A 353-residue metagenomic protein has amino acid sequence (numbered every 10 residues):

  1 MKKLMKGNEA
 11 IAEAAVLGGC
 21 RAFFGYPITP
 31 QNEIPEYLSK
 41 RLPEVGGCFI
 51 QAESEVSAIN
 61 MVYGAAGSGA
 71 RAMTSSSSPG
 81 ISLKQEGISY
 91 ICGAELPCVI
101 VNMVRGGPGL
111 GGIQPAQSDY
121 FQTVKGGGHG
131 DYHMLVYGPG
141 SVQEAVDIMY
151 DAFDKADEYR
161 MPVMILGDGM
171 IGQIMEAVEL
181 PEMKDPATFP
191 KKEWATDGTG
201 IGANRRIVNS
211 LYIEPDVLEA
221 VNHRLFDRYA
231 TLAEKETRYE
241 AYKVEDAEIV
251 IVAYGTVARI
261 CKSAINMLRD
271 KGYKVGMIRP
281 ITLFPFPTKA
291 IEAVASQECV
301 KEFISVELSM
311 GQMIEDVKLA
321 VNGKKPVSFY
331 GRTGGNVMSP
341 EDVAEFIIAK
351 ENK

Functional and structural regions predicted by a protein language model:
M1-G126, H133, S141, T333-E351: Thiamine diphosphate
L4-A10, F226-I249, K262: Glycine-/acidic-rich phosphate or pyrophosphate-binding loops and their flanking alpha/beta elements
P115-D168, S339: Conserved thiamine diphosphate
R160-A241: Conformationally flexible catalytic loops at phosphate/diphosphate-handling active centers
A241-I278, F284-A290: Redox- and metal-dependent alpha/beta enzyme cores, enriched for Fe-S-associated oxidoreductases and cofactor-handling
M267-D270, M277-G323: Glycine-rich, anion-gripping cofactor-binding loops and their flanking helix/strand elements in enzyme active sites
E307-K353: Peripheral docking tails and interdomain loops at the edges of cofactor- or intermediate-handling domains
